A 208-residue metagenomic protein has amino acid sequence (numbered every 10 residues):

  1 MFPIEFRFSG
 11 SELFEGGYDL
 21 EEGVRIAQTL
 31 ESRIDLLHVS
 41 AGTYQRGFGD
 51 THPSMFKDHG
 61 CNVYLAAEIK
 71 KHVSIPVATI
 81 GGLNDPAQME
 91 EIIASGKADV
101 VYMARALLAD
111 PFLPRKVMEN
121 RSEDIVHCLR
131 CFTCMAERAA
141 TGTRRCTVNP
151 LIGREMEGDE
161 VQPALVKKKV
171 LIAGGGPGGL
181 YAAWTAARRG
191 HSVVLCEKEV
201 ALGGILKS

Functional and structural regions predicted by a protein language model:
M1-A173, P177-V193, K198-A201, L206: Flavin-dependent oxidoreductase catalytic cores
